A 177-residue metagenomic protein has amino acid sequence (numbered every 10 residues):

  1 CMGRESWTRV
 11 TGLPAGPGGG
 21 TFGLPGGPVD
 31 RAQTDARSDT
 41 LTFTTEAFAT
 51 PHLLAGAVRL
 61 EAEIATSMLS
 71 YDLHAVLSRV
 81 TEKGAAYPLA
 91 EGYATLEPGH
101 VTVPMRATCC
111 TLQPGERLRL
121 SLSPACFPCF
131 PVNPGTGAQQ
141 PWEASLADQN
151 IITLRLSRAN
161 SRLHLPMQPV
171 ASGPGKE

Functional and structural regions predicted by a protein language model:
C1-E177: Glycine/threonine-rich phosphate-binding loop and adjacent beta-strand/alpha-helix elements that clamp
